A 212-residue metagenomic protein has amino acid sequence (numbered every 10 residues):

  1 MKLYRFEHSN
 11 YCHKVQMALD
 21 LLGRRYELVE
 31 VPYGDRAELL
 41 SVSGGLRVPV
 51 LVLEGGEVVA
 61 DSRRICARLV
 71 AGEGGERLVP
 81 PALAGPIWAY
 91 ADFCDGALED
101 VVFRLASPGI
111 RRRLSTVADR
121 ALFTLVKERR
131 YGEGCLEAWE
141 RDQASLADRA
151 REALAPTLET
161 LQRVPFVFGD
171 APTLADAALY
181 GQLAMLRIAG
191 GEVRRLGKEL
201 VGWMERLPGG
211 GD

Functional and structural regions predicted by a protein language model:
M1-F123: GST-like domain detector, emphasizing the conserved glutathione-binding G-site in the N-terminal thioredoxin-like
G23, R36-S41, E128-R129, R149-R151 (+1 more regions): Short, flexible segments with low predicted structural confidence
S43-V48, M185-L186, E205-L207: Short alpha-helix boundary/capping motifs
V48, G75, R163-V164, Y180 (+1 more regions): Alpha-helix C-caps/helix-loop-beta hinges
G96-G202: GST-like fold's C-terminal all-alpha helical module
E199-D212: Short, mixed-charge aromatic SLiMs
